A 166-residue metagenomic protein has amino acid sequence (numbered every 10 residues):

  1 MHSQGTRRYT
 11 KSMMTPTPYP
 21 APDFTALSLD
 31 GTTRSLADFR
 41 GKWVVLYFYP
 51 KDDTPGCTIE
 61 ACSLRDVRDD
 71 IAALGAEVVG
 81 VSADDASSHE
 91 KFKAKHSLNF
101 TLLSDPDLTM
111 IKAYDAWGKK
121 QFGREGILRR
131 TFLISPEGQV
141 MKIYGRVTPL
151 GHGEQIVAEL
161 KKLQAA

Functional and structural regions predicted by a protein language model:
H2, R8-A166: Chalcogenol-based redox active-site neighborhoods
